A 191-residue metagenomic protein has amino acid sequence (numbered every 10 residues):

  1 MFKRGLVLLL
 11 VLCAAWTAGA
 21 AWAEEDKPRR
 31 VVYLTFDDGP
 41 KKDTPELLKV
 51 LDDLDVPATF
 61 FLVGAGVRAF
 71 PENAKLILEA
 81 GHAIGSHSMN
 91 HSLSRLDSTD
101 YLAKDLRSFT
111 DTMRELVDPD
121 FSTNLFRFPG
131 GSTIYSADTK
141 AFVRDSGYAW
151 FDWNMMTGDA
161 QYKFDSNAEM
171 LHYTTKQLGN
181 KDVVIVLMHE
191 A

Functional and structural regions predicted by a protein language model:
M1-G5: Positively charged n-region of N-terminal signal peptides that target proteins for export
V7-W16: Bacterial N-terminal signal peptides
W22-N124: Active-site beta->alpha N-cap acidic-glycine motif
S92-D118, S132-V183: Alpha-helical scaffold elements lining the catalytic groove of polysaccharide deacetylases
